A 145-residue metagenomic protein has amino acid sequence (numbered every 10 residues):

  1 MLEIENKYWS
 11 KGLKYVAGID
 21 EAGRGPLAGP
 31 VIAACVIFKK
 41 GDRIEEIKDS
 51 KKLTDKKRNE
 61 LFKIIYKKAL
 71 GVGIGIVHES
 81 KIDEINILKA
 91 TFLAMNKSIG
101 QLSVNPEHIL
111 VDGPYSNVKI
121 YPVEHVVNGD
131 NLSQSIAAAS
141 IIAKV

Functional and structural regions predicted by a protein language model:
M1-V145: RNase H-like, Mg2+-dependent phosphodiesterase core, and more generally RNA phosphate-backbone-engaging helix-loop
